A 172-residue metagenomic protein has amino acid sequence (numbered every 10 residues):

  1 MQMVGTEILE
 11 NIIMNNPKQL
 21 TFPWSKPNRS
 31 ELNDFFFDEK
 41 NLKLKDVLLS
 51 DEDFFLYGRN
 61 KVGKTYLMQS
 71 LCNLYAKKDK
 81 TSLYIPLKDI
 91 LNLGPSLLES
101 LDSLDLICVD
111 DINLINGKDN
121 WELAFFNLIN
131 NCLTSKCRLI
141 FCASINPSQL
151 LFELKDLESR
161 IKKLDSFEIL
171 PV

Functional and structural regions predicted by a protein language model:
Q2-V47: A short, basic N-terminal segment
E52-M68: Walker A/P-loop nucleotide-binding motif
Y66-D79: P-loop NTPase Walker A phosphate-binding motif
A76-L106, D119: Short glycine-rich substrate-engagement loop in P-loop NTPases that contacts/grips substrate
K88-L91, N113-L114, L139, I145-L150 (+1 more regions): Conserved nucleotide-binding/hydrolysis micro-motifs of P-loop NTPases
S100-W121, L128, S135-S144: Conserved P-loop NTPase "ATPase switch" module shared by AAA+ and STAND
P147-K162: Short regulatory helix/loop adjacent to the ATP-binding pocket of P-loop NTPases
L164-V172: Conserved AAA+ ATPase "SRH/arginine-finger" region at the nucleotide-binding site
